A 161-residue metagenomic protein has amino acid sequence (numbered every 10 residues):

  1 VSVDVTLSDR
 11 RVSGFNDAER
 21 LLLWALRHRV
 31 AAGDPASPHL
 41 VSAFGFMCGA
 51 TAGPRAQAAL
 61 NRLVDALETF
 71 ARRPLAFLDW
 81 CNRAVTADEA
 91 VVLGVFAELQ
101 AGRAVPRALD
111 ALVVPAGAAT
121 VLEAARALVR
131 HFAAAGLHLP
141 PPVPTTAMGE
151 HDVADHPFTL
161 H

Functional and structural regions predicted by a protein language model:
V1-H161: Polar/charged low-complexity regulatory segments
